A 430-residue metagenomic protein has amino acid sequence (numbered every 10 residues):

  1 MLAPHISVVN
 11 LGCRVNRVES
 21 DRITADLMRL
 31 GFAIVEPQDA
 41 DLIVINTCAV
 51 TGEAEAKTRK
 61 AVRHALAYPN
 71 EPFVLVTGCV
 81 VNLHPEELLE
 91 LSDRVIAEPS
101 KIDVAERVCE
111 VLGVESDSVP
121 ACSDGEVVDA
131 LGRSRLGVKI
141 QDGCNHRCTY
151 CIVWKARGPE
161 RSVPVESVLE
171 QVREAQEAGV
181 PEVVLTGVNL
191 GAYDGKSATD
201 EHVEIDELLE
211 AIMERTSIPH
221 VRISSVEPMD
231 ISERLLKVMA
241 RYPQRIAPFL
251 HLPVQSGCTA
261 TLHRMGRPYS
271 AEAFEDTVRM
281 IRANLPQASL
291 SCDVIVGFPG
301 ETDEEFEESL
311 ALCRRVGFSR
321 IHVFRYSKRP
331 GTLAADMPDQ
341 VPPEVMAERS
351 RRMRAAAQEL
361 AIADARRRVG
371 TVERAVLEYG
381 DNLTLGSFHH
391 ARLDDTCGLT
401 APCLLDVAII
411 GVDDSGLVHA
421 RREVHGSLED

Functional and structural regions predicted by a protein language model:
M1-D194, E201-E204, K237, L250 (+6 more regions): Proteins enriched for Cys/Gly/acidic motifs involved in redox and nucleic-acid/cofactor modification
N10, G187, S225, V254-S256 (+7 more regions): Active-site proximal loops enriched in glycine and acidic residues that flank catalytic Cys/His/Asp and coordinate
V74-L75, L83, E177-D303: Conserved SAM/AdoMet-binding glycine-rich loop
S92-D93, S217, P243, G317: Residue-level detector of structured alpha->beta connecting loops
L131-S134, C144-H146, S256, A288 (+3 more regions): Short flexible coil/turn linkers enriched for glycine and charged/polar residues that connect secondary-structure
L252, D293, C313, I321 (+2 more regions): Hydrophobic, well-ordered secondary-structure elements that form the walls of internal hydrophobic environments
E301, G317-F318: Contiguous mid-protein beta-loop-alpha structural module that forms a pocket-lining wall or clamp of enzyme active
D336-D430: Terminal RNA-binding accessory module
